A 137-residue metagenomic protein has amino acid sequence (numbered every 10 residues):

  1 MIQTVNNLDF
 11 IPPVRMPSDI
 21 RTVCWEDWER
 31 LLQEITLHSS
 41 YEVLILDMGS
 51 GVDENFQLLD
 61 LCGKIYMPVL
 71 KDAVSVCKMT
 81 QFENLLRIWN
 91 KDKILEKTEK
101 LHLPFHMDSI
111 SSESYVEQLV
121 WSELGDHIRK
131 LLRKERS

Functional and structural regions predicted by a protein language model:
M1-T36, S111-S114: P-loop/Walker-type NTP enzyme "switch/lid" segment
I2-N6, L37, K91, R129 (+1 more regions): Generic surface-pattern signal
P13, C62, S75, G125-L132: Small-side-chain structural scaffolding
R15, R21, R30, K71 (+4 more regions): Arginine residue identity/basic-tract feature
R30-Q118: Conserved catalytic-core segment of NTP-binding enzymes
E113-S137: NTP-binding/hydrolysis catalytic cores, primarily Walker-type P-loop NTPases
